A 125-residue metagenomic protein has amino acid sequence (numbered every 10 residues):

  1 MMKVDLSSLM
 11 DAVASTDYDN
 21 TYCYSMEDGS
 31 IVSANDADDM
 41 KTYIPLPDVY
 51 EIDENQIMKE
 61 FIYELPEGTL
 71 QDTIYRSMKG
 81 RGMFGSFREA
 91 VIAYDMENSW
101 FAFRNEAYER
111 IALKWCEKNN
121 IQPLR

Functional and structural regions predicted by a protein language model:
M2-M78: The feature represents the first ordered module of a protein
D5-S7, P45, M83, L113-C116 (+1 more regions): Intrinsic disorder and flexible coil segments
A14, Y18, D39, L46 (+4 more regions): A general marker of short, structured functional hotspots
N20, N35, N55, N98 (+2 more regions): Detector for Asparagine
M26-D28, P47, V91, A107 (+1 more regions): Generic alpha-helical secondary structure signal
E54-Y108: Amphipathic protein-protein interaction modules
W100-R125: Acidic, proline/glycine-rich low-complexity IDRs
